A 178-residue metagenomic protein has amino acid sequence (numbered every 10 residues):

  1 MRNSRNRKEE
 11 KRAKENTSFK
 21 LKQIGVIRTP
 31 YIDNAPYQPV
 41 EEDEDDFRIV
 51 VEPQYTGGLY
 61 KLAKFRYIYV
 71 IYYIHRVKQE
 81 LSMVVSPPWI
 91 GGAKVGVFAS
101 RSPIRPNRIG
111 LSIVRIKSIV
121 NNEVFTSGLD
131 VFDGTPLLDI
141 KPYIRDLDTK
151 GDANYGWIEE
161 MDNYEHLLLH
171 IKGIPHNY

Functional and structural regions predicted by a protein language model:
M1-L111, S118-Y178: Cys-His-centered catalytic/binding microenvironment captured across papain-like cysteine peptidases and homologous
